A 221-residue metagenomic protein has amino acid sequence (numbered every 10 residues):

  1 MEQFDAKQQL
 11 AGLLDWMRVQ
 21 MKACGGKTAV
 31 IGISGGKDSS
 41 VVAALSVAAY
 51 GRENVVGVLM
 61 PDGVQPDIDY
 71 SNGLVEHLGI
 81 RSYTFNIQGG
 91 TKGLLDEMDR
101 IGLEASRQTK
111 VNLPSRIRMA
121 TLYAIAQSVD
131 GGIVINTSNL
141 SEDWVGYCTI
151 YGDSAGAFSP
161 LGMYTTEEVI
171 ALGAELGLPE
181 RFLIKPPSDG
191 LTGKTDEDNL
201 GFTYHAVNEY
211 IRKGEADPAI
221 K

Functional and structural regions predicted by a protein language model:
M1-G146, G173: ATP-dependent adenylation/nucleotidyltransferase module used to activate substrates
E76, K110, P114, D130-A206: Catalytic subdomain that performs nucleotidyl-dependent activation
M98, G177-E180, G214: Conserved NTP-handling cores and scaffolds of large molecular machines
A206-G214: Short alpha-helical "packing" element that flanks the helix-turn-helix/winged-helix DNA-binding module
A216-K221: Intrinsic disorder and flexible/low-complexity segments
